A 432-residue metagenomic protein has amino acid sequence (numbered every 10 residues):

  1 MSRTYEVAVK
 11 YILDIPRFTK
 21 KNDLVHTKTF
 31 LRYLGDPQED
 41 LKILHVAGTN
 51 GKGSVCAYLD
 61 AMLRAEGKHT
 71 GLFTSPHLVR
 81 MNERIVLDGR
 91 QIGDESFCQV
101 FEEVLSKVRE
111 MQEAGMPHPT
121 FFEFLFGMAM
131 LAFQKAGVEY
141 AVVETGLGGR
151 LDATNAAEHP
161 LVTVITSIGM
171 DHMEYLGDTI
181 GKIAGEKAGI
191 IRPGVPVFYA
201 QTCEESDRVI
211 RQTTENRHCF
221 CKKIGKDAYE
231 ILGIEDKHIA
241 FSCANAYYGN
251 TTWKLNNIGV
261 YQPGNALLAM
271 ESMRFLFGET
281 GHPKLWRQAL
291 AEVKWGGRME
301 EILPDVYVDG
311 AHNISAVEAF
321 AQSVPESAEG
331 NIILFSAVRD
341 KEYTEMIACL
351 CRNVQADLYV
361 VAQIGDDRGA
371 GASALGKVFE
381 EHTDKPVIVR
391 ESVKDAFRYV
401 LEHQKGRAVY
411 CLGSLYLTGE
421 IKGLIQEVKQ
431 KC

Functional and structural regions predicted by a protein language model:
M1-G48, V55-K68, F73, R109-M116: Short functional linear segments
L31, D36-E39, A65-E158, E204-D207: ATP-dependent carboxylate-amine ligase catalytic core
L59-R64, F133, F379, I425: Hydrophobic alpha-helical packing residues
F73, A200-Q201, T213-E235, L255-V260 (+6 more regions): Beta-strand->loop->alpha-helix junctions that form or flank phosphate-binding loops in nucleotide-handling enzymes
Q112, G137-E144, P160-W253, A266-K284: Acidic, Mg2+-coordinating active-site environments of NTP-dependent enzymes
K135, Y140-T145, L151-V164, I168-H172 (+2 more regions): Nucleotide phosphate-binding/pyrophosphate-handling subdomain across enzymes that bind or process nucleotide phosphates
C203-T213, H218-K222, K237, V306 (+1 more regions): C-terminal helical cap/extension that packs against the catalytic core of soluble nucleotide-cofactor enzymes
A396-Q426: A glycine-rich beta-strand to alpha-helix segment that forms a phosphate/ribose-binding loop at ligand/cofactor sites
